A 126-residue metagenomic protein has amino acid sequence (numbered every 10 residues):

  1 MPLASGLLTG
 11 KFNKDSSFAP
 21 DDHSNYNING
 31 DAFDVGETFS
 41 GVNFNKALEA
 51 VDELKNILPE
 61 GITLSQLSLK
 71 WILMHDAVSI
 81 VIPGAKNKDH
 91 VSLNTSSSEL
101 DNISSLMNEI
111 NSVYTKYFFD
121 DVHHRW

Functional and structural regions predicted by a protein language model:
M1-F12, W71, N87: Glycine-rich beta-alpha junction loops
S16, P20-N56, E60, M74-S79 (+1 more regions): Terminal-tail/helix-coil boundary detector
L67: Glycine/threonine-rich phosphate-binding loop and adjacent beta-strand/alpha-helix elements that clamp
